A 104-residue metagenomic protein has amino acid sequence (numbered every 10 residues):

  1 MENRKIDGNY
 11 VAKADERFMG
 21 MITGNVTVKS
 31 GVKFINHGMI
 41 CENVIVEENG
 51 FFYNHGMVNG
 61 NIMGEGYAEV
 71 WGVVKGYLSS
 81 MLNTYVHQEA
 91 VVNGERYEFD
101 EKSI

Functional and structural regions predicted by a protein language model:
M1-I104: Extended beta-solenoid/beta-helix repeat architectures
